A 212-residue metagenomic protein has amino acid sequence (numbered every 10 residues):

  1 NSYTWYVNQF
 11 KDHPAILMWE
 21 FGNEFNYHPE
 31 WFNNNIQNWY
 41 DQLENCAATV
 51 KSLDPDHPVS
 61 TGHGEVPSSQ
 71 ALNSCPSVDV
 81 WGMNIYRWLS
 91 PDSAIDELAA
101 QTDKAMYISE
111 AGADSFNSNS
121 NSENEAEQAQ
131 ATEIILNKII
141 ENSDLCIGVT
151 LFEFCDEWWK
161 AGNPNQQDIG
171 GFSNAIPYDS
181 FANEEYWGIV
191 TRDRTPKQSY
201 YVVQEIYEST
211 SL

Functional and structural regions predicted by a protein language model:
N1-S2, L43: Divalent metal-dependent phosphoesterase catalytic cores across multiple superfamilies
S2-I36, S60, C146-G148, E153: Active-site groove signature of glycoside hydrolases
Q9, S74, D179-F181: Short, conserved catalytic or adaptor-binding loops enriched in Gly and charged residues
Q9-A15, C46-H57, K138-C146, T195-T210: A structural motif corresponding to the C-terminal end of an alpha-helix and its immediate exit/capping segment
E24-N26, E65-S68, C155-W158: Short, internal active-site loops enriched in acidic
E30-E141: Extracellular glycoside hydrolase catalytic/binding regions
F152-L212: Aromatic-rich peripheral "rim/lid" segments of glycoside hydrolase catalytic domains that contact and position glycan
